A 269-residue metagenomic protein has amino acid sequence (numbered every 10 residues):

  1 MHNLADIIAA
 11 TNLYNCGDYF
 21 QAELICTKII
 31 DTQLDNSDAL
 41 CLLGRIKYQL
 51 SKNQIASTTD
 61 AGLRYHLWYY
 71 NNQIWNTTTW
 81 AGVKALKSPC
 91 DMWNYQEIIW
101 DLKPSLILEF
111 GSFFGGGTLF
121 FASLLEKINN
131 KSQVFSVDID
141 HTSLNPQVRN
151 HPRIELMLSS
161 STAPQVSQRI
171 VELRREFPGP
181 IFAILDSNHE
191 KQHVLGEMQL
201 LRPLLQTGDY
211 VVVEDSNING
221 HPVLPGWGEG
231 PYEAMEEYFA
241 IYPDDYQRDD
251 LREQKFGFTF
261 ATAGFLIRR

Functional and structural regions predicted by a protein language model:
N3-L4, S37-D38: Helix-start (N-cap) detector for alpha-helical repeat units in TPR-like alpha-solenoids, especially tetratricopeptide
L4-K28: Alpha-helical segment of the N-proximal tetratricopeptide repeat
N12, I46-L50: TPR/TPR-like alpha-solenoid repeats
Q49-W93: Mobile, glycine- and charge-enriched loop segments and immediately flanking short secondary-structure elements within
T78-V83, P89-R269: S-adenosylmethionine/decaboxylated-SAM
